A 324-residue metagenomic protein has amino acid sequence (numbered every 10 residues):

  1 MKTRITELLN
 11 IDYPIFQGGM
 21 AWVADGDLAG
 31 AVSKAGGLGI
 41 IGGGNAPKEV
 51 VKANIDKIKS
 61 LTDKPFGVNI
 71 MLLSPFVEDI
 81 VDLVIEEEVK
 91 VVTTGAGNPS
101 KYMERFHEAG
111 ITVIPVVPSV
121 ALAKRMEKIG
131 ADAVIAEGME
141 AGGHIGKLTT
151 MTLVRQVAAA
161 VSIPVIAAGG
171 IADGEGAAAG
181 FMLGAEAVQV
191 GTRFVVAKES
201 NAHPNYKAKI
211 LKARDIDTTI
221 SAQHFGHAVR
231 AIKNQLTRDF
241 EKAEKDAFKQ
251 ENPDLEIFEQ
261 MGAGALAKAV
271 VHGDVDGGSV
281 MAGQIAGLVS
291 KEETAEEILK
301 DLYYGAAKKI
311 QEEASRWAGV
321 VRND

Functional and structural regions predicted by a protein language model:
M1-A160, P164: Active-site entrance/lid segments in N-terminal catalytic domains of soluble metabolic enzymes
M20, G170-I171: Active-site metal-binding loops of divalent metal-dependent hydrolases
V116, G169-G170: Conserved acidic functional residues
M151-S162, I166, A172-D324: Conserved active-site-proximal phosphate/metal-binding subdomains
